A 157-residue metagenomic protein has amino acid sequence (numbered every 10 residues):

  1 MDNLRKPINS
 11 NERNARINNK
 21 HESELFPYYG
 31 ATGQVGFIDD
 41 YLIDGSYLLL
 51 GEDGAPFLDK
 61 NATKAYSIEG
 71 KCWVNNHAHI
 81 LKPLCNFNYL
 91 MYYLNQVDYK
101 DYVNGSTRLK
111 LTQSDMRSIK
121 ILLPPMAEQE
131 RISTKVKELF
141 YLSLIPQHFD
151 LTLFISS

Functional and structural regions predicted by a protein language model:
M1-R13, N18-G30, L123-S157: Non-catalytic DNA-recognition/assembly elements of restriction-modification systems
N3-P7, Y93, Y102: Residues that form generic nucleotide/phosphate-binding pockets
R13, H21, N61-A62, Y102-N104: Short, flexible segments with low predicted structural confidence
G30-N95, N104-M116: A short beta-sheet element
A78-L84, K100-D101, S114-T134, F140-L144: Proline-centric
L94-Q96, V136-K137: A short beta-strand motif that forms part of the nucleic acid-binding face of small beta-barrel RNA-binding folds
